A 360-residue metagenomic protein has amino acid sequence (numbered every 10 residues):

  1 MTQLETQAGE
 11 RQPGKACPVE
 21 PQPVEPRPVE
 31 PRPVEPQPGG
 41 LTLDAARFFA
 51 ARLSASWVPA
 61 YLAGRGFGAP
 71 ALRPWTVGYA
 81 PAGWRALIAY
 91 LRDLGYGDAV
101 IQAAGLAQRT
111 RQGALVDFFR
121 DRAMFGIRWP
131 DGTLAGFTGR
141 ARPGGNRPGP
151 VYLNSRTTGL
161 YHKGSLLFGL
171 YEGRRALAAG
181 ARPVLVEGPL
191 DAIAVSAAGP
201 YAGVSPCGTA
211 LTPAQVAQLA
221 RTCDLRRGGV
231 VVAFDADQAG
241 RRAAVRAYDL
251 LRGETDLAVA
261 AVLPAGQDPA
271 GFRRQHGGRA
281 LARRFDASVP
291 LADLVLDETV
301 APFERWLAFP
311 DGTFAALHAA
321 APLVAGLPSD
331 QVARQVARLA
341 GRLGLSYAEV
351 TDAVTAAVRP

Functional and structural regions predicted by a protein language model:
T2-T42, G83-R226, A244: Phosphate-handling DNA/RNA-contact segment within nucleic-acid enzymes
E10, K15, A135, P143-G159 (+2 more regions): TOPRIM fold recognition
G39, V77-W84, F118-R120, W306 (+3 more regions): Conserved phosphate/pyrophosphate-binding and hydrolysis machinery centered on Walker-type P-loop NTPases, extending
G39-A45, P70, L317-H318: A short, surface-exposed helix-loop junction/capping segment
A46-A50, W75-A80, D235-A236: Conserved short loop/turn motifs at secondary-structure junctions
R47, A51-A71: Non-catalytic interaction/clamp surfaces of large macromolecular machines
S54, Y96, G277-G278: Glycine-centered helix-coil hinge/cap
A71-A89, A103-Q108, T351-V358: Short linear loop/turn motifs
